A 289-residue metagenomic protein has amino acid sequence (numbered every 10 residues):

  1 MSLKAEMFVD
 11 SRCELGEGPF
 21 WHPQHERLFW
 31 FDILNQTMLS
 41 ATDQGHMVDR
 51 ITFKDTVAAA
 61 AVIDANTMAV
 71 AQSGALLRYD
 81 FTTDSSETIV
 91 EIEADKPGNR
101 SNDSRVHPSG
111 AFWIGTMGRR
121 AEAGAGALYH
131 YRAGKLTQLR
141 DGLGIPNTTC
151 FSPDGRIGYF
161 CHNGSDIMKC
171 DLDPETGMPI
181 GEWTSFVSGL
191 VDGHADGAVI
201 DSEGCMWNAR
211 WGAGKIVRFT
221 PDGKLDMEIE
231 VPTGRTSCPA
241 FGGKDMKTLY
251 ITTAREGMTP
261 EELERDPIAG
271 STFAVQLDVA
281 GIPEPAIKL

Functional and structural regions predicted by a protein language model:
K4-D10, H46-T52, E87-A94, K135-D141 (+2 more regions): A short beta-strand motif characteristic of beta-propeller blades
S11-H25, K54-A69, D95-A111, L139-G158 (+2 more regions): Beta-rich, blade/repeat-based domains predominating in secreted/periplasmic proteins but also intracellular
H22-P23, L28-L34, A69-G74, F112-E122 (+3 more regions): Conserved beta-strand positions in repeat-built beta-propeller and related beta-rich domains
T37-L39, A75-L77, G126-Y129, D166-M168 (+2 more regions): A short loop-to-beta-strand structural motif that recurs across blades of beta-propeller domains
D84-L139: Hydrophobic alpha-helical segments and helix pairs
S165, V187-K224: Loop/turn-rich, solvent-exposed surfaces of beta-rich toroidal or solenoidal domains
C170-M178, L277-I282: Short loop/turn segments immediately following beta-strands, especially the blade-tip and inter-blade linker loops
G242-L289: Blade-level signature of beta-propeller repeat domains, shared across WD40, Kelch, NHL, RCC1 and BNR/Asp-box propellers
